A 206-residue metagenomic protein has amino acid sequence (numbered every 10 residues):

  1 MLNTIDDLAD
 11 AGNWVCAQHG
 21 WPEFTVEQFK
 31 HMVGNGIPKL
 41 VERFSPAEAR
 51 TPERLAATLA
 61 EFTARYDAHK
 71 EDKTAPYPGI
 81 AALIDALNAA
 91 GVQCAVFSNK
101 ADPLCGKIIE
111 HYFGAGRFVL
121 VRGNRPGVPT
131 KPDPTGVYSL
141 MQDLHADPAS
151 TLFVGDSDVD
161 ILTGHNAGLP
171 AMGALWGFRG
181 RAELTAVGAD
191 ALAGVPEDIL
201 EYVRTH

Functional and structural regions predicted by a protein language model:
M1, P76, C94-F97, F153-V154 (+2 more regions): Conserved SAM-binding loop
M1-H31: Active-site neighborhood of HAD-like aspartate-dependent phosphohydrolases
I5, G12, I80-E110: Substrate-recognition element of Asp-dependent hydrolases with the DxDx(T/V) motif
L8-A9, V26, G34-P38, L59 (+4 more regions): A general structural signal for well-ordered alpha-helical segments in protein cores
V15-C16, G36-T51, I108, L140-M141: Helix-loop "lid/cap" segments that line or gate small-molecule binding pockets
Q18-P22, A47-T51, A89-A90, F113-R117 (+1 more regions): Short helix-capping segments at alpha-helix termini
H19, E42-A82: Metal-dependent phosphoesterase signature
E27, D102, G106-H206: Asp-based, Mg2+/Mn2+-dependent phosphohydrolase catalytic module
